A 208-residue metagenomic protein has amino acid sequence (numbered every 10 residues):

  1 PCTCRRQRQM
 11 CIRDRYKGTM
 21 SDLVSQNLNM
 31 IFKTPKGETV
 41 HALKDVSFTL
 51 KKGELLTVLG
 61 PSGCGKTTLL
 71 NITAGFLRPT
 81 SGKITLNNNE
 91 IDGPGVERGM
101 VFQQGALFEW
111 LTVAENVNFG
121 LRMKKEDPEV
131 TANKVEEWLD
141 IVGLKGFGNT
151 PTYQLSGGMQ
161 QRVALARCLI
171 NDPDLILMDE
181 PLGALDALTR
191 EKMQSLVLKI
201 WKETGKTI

Functional and structural regions predicted by a protein language model:
P1-D14: Single conserved hydrophobic/aromatic residue that forms the stacking wall/gate of nucleotide- or nucleobase-binding
L59-P61: The feature captures the beta-strand-to-loop junction immediately N-terminal to the Walker
A74: Helix-to-loop junction immediately C-terminal to a conserved catalytic motif
L111-N118: Short coil-to-helix segment of the ABC ATPase nucleotide-binding domain corresponding to the Q-loop/switch region
N118, E129-F147, L198-K199: Conserved ABC ATPase "signature" region
T150-Y153, N171: Conserved signature/switch motifs of ABC ATPase nucleotide-binding domains
I176-D179: Catalytic Walker B motif of ABC-type/P-loop ATPase nucleotide-binding domains
